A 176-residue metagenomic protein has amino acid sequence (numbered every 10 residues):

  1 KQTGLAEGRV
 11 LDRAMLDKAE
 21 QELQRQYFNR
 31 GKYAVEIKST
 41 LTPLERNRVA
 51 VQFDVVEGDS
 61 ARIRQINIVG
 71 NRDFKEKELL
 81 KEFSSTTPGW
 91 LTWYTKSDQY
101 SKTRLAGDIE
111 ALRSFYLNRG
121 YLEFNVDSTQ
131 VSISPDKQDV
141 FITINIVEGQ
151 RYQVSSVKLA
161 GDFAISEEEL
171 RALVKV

Functional and structural regions predicted by a protein language model:
K1-V176: Interaction-mediating elements
